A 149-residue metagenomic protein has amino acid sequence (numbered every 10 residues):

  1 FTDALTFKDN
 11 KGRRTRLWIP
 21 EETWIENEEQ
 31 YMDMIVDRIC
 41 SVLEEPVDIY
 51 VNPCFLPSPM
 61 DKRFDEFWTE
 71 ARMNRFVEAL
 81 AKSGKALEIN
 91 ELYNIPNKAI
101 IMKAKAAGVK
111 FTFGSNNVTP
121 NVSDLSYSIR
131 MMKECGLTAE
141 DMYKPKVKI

Functional and structural regions predicted by a protein language model:
F1-K82, L137: Extended substrate/RNA-proximal surfaces in nucleic-acid metabolism proteins
F64-I149: Charged catalytic cores and adjacent phosphate/nucleic-acid-binding surfaces used for phosphate/nucleic-acid chemistry
